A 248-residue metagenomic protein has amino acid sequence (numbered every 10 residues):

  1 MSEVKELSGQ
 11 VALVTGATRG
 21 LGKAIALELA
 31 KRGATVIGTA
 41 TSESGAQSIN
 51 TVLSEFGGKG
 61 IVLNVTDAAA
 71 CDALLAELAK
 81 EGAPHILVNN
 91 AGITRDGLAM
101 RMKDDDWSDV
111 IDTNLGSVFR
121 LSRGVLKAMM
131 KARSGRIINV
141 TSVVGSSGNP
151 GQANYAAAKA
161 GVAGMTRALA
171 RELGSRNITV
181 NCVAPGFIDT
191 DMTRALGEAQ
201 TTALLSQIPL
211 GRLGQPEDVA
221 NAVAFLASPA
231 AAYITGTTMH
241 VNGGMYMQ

Functional and structural regions predicted by a protein language model:
V11, T18-R19: Conserved glycine-rich cofactor-binding loop
R32-S48: Conserved glycine-rich Rossmann-like NAD(P)H-binding loop of the short-chain dehydrogenase/reductase
L98-A99, K103-I111, L204: Substrate-binding pocket helix/loop in short-chain dehydrogenase/reductase
S122, A158, T166: Active-site helix of classical SDR
K127, R171-S175, A232: Alpha-helical segment proximal to the catalytic Tyr-Lys
S142: Residue(s) in the substrate-gating loop at a strand-loop-helix junction that position the organic substrate next
G174, T179, I234-G236, N242: Short, small/polar-rich loop/turn modules that mediate ligand/substrate recognition or access, typified
